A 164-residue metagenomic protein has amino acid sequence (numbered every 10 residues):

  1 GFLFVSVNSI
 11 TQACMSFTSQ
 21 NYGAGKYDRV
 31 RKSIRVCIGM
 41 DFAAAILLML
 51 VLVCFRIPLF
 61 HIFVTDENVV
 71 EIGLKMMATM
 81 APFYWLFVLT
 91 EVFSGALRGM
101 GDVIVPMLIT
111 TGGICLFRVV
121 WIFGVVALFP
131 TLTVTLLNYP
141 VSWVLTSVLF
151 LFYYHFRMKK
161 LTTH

Functional and structural regions predicted by a protein language model:
G1-F55, F87-T110: Small-residue-rich hydrophobic transmembrane alpha-helices
T18-F83, V125-H164: Short alpha-helical transmembrane segments in multi-pass integral membrane proteins
Y84-W85, G113: Short hydrophobic alpha-helical membrane-embedded segments
V103-V105, W121, T133: A short pocket-lining beta-strand/turn micro-motif at the edge of beta-sheets
T111-G112, P140: Short, loop-centered acidic/histidine patches that primarily coordinate divalent metals
L116-V126: Transmembrane alpha-helical segments of integral membrane proteins
